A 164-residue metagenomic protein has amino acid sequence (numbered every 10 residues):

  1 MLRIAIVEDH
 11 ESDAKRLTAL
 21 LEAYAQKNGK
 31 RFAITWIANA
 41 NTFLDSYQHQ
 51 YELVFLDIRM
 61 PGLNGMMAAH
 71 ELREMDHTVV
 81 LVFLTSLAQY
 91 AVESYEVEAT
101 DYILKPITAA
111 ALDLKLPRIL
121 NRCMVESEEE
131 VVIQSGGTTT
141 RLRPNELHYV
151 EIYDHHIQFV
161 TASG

Functional and structural regions predicted by a protein language model:
M1-A5: Non-catalytic signal-transmission and effector/linker regions of two-component phosphorelay proteins
V7-E8, I37, V54: Conserved sequence signature across two-component system core domains
H10-T35, E74: Two-component/phosphorelay signaling modules centered on CheY-like receiver
F32, I58-M60, S135: Short, flexible loop segments at the rims of nucleotide/cofactor-binding pockets, characterized by
F32-A33, T78-L81, G164: Short active-site oxyanion
W36-T42, G65: Helix N-cap/capping motif at the beta->alpha junctions
D45, Y51-E126: CheY-like receiver
L114-G164: Conserved binding/recognition cores within well-folded domains
